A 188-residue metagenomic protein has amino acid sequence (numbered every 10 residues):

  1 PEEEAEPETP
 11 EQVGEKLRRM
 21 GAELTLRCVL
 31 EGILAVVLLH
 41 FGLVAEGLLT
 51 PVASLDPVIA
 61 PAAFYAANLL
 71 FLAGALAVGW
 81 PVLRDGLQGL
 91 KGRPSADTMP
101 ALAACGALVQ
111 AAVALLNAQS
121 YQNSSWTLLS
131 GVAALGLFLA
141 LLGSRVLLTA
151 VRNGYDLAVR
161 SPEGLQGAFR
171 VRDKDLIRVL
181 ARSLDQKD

Functional and structural regions predicted by a protein language model:
P1-P7: Membrane-protein extramembrane domains
T9-D188: Transmembrane helix-loop-helix hairpins at the membrane interface
